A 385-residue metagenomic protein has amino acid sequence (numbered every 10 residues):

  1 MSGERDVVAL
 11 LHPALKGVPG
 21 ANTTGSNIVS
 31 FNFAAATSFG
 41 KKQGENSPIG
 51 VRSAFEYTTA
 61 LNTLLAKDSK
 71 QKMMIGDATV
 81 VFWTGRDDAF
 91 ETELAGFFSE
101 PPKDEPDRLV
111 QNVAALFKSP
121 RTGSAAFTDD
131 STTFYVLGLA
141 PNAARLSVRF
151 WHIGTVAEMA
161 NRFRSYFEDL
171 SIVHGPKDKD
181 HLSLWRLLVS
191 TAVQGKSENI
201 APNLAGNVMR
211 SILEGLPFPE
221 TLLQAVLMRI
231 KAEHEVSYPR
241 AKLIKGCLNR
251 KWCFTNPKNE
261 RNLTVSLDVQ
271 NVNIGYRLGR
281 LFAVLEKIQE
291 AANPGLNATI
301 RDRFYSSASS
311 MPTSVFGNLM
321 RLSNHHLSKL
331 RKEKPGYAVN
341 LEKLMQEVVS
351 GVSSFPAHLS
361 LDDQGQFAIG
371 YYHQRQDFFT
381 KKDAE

Functional and structural regions predicted by a protein language model:
M1: Cys/His/Pro-rich metal-binding microdomains
E4-E385: Extended alpha-helical scaffolding segments
